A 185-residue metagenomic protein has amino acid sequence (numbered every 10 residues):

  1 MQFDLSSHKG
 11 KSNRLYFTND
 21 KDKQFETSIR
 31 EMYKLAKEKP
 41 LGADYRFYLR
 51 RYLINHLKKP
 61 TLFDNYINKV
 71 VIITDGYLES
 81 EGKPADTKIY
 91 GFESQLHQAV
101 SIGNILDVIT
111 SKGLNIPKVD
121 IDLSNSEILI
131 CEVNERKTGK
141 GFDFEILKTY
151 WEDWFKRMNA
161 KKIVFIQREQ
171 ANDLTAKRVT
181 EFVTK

Functional and structural regions predicted by a protein language model:
M1, R14-E26, S80-G82, T87-L96: Scaffold/interface architecture of coatomer-like assemblies
M1-G10, K69-I73: Von Willebrand factor
F3-L5, E81-A85, G139-D143, T175: A short acidic (Asp/Glu
G10-Y66, L78: Von Willebrand factor
D44-N55, I72, N104, I146 (+1 more regions): Extracytoplasmic/secreted proteins, especially bacterial periplasmic and envelope-associated proteins
L57-K58, V71, E79, A85 (+4 more regions): Extracytoplasmic, non-cytosolic globular domains
G76-E79, E135-K137: Solvent-exposed loop/turn segments at secondary-structure junctions within structured extracellular/periplasmic domains
A99-K185: Von Willebrand factor type A / integrin I
